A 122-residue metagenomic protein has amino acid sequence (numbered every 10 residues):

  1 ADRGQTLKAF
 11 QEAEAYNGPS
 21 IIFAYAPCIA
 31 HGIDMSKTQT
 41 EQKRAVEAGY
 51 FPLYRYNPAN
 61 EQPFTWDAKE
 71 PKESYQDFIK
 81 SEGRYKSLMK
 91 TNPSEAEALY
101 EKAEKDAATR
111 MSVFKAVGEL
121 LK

Functional and structural regions predicted by a protein language model:
A1-R3: Acidic carboxylate-rich catalytic motifs and surrounding loops in phosphoryl-/glycosyl-chemistry enzymes
T6-E95, K102, S112-A116: Glycine/aspartate-rich loop-and-adjacent alpha/beta segment that forms the canonical ThDP
A107-R110: Hydrophobic, well-ordered beta-alpha structural blocks that scaffold small-molecule cofactor pockets
V117, L121: Segments forming glycine/polar-rich beta-alpha architectures that bind adenosine-containing cofactors
